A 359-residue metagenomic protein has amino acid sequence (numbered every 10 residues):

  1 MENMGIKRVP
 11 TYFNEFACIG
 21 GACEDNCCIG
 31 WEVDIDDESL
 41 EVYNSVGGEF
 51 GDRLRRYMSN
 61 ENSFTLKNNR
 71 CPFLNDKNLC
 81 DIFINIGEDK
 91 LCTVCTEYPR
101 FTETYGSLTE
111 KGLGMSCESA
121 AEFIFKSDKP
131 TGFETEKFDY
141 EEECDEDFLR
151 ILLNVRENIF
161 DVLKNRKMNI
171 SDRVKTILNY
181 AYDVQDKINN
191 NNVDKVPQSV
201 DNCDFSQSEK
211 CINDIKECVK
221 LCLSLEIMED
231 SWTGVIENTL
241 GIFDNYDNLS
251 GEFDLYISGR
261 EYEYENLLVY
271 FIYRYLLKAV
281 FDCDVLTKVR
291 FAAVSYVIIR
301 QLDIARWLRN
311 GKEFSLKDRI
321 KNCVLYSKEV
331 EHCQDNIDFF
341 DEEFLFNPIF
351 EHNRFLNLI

Functional and structural regions predicted by a protein language model:
M1-G51: General N-terminal leader/first-domain-start detector
R8-V9, D76, V280-D282: Short linear interaction motifs
E15-A22, D128-E134, L268-I272: Short, compositionally biased low-complexity segments
E15-V33, T65-F101, M115-A121: Local cysteine-cluster metal-coordination motifs and their immediate loop/turn environment, predominantly Fe-S cluster
C18, N85, D145, L149 (+1 more regions): Short, charged/polar micro-motifs that form catalytic or ligand-binding hotspots
W31-K77: Membrane helical hairpin/interfacial module
N78, I86-N179: Internal, well-ordered alpha/beta segment that forms a basic, Gly-enriched binding/recognition surface
K167-I359: Hydrophobic, aromatic-lined core segments that form the binding pocket/scaffold for planar heteroaromatic ligands
